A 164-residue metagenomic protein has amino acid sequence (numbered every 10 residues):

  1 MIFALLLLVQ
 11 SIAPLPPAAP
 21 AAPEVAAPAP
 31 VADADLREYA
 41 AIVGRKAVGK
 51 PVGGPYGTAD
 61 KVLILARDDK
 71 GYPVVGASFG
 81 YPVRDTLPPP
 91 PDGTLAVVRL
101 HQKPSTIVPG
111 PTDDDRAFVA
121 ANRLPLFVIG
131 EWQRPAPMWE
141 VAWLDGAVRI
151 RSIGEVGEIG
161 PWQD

Functional and structural regions predicted by a protein language model:
I2-Q10: Sec-dependent N-terminal signal peptides
V9-P90, G160-D164: Glycine-rich short-loop/terminal segments
P82-D164: Active-site-proximal loop/helix of nucleotide/amide-processing enzymes and allied scaffolds
